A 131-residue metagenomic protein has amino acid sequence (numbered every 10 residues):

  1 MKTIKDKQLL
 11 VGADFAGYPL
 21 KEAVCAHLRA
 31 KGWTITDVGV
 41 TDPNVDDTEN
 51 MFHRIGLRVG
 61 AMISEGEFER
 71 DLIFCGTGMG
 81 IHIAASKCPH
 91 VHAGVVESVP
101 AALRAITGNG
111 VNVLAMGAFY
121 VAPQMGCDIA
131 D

Functional and structural regions predicted by a protein language model:
K2-I4, L10-P19, S98-D131: C-terminal binding/interaction regions
K5-K7, E67-E69, H90-V91, N109-V111: Short coil/turn connectors at secondary-structure junctions
L10-K31, I35: Glycine-rich phosphate/diphosphate-binding loop of Rossmann-like nucleotide-binding domains
G12, T36-G39, D71-C75: Short, conserved beta-strand edge motifs with alternating hydrophobic and charged residues
T34-T48: A short beta-strand-loop structural module common to alpha/beta enzyme folds
V45-L57: Structural motif
I55-V95: Helix-adjacent hinge/juxtasegments
